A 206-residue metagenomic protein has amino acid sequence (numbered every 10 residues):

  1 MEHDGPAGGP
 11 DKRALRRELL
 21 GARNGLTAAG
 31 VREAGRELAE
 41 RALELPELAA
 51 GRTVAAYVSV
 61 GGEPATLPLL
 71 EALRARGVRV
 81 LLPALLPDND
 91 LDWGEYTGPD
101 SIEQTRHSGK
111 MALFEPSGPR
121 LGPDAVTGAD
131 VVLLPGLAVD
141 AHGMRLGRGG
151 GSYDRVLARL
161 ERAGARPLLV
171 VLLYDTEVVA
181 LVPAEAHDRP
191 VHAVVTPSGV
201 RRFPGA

Functional and structural regions predicted by a protein language model:
E2-G128: N-terminal active-site beta-alpha-beta segment that forms phosphate/nucleotide-binding and substrate-recognition loops
E2-G5, N89-A206: Conserved phosphate- and dinucleotide-binding cores of soluble alpha/beta proteins, encompassing both enzyme active
